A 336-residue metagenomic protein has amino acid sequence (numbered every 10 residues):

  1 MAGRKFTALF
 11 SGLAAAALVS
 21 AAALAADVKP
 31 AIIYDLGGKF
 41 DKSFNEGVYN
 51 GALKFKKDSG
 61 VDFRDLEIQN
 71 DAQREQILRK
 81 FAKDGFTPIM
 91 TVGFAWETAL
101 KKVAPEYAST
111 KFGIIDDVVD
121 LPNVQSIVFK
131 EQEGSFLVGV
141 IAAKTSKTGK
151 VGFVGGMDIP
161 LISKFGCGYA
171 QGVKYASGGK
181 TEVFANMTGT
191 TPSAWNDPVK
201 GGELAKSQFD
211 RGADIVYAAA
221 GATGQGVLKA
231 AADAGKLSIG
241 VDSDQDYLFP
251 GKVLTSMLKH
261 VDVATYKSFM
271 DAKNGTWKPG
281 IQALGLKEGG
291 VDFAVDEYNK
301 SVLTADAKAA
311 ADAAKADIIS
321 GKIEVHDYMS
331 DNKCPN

Functional and structural regions predicted by a protein language model:
M1-G12: Bacterial N-terminal signal peptides that target proteins for export
G12-L13, A23: Cleavable N-terminal signal peptides
V19-A25: Sec/Tat signal peptide C-region and signal peptidase I cleavage site
A25-N336: A residue-level marker of the well-folded mature domains of exported/periplasmic proteins
